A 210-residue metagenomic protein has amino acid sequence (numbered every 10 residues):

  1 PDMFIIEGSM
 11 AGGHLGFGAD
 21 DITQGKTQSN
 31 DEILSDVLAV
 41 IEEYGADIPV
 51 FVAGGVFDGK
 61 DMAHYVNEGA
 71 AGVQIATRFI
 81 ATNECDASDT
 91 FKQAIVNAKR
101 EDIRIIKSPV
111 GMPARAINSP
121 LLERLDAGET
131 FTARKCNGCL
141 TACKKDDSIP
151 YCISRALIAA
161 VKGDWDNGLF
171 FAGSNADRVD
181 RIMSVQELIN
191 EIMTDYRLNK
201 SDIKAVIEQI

Functional and structural regions predicted by a protein language model:
F4: Short conserved active-site loop signatures built around small residues
S9-F51, F57-I210: Conserved active-site-proximal phosphate/metal-binding subdomains
